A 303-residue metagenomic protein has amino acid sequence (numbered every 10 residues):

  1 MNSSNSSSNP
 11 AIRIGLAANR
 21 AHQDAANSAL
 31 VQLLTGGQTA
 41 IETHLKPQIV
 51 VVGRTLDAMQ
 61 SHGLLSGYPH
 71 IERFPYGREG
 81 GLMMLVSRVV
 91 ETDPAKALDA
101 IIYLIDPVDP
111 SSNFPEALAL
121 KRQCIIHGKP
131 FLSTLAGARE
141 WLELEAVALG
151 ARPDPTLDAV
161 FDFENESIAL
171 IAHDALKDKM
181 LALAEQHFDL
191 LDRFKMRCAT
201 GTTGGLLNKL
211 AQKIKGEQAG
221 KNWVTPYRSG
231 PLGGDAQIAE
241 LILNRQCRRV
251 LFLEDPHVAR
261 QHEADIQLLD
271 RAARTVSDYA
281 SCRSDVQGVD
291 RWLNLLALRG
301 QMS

Functional and structural regions predicted by a protein language model:
S7-Q48, N165-K195: N-terminal phosphate-binding or glycine-rich loops at protein starts, especially the Walker A/P-loop of NTPases
L16, V50-V52, E72-R73, Y103 (+5 more regions): General beta-strand structural signal in soluble alpha/beta enzymes
L30-T39, L64-L65, A117-A119, L183-L190 (+2 more regions): Short, solvent-exposed amphipathic alpha-helical segments in soluble enzyme and RNA/protein-processing domains
H44-M59, F194-L207: Short internal beta-strands
H62-R88, K209-I238: Active-site rim loops that border cofactor/substrate pockets in soluble metabolic enzymes
G80-L120, L232-D270: Mid-chain, well-packed structural core segment of small domains
A117-L142, L268-W292: Short, acidic/small-residue loops that bind anionic groups at enzyme active sites
A136-F161, D285-S303: Short, glycine-/small-residue-rich phosphate/pyrophosphate-handling segment
